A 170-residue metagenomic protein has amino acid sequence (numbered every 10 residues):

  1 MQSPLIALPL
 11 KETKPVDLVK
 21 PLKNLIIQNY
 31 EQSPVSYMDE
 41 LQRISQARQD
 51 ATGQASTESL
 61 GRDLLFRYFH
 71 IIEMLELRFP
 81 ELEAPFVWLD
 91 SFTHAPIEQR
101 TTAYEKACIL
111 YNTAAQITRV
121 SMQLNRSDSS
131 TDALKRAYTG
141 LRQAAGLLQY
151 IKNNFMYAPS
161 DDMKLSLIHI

Functional and structural regions predicted by a protein language model:
M1-A103, S129: Eukaryotic intrinsically disordered, low-complexity segments enriched for acidic and Ser/Thr/Pro residues that serve as
W88-T93, E98-Q99, T118-K164: Short coil/linker segments at helix-helix boundaries
I168-I170: Conserved small/polar residues in nucleotide/adenosyl-binding loops
